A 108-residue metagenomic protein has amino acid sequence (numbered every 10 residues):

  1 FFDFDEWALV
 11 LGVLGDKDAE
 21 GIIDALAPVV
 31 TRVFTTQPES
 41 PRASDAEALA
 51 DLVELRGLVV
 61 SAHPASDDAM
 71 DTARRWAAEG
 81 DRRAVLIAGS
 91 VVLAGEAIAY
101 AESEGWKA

Functional and structural regions predicted by a protein language model:
F1-R32: Nucleotide phosphate-binding/pyrophosphate-handling subdomain across enzymes that bind or process nucleotide phosphates
F2-E6, E54-L58, G105-W106: Short helix-capping segments at alpha-helix termini
W7-L9, R83-I87: Generic beta-sheet signal
G15-A19, R42, A94: Alpha-helix N-cap/loop-to-helix initiation residues
E20-A84: C-terminal helical cap/extension that packs against the catalytic core of soluble nucleotide-cofactor enzymes
S90: Active-site-proximal loop/hinge segments that shape catalytic or ion-binding/gating pockets
G95-A108: Active-site-adjacent alpha-helix immediately C-terminal to a catalytic or transition-state-stabilizing loop
